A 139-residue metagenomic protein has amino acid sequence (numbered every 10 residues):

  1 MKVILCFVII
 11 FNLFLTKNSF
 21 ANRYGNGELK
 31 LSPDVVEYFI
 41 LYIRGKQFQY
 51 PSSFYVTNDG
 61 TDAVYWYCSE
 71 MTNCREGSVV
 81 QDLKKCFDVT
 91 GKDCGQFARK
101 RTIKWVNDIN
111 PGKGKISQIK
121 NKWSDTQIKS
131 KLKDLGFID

Functional and structural regions predicted by a protein language model:
M1-A21: Classical Sec-dependent N-terminal signal peptides that target proteins to the secretory pathway
F20-D139: Secreted/extracellular ectodomain signature
